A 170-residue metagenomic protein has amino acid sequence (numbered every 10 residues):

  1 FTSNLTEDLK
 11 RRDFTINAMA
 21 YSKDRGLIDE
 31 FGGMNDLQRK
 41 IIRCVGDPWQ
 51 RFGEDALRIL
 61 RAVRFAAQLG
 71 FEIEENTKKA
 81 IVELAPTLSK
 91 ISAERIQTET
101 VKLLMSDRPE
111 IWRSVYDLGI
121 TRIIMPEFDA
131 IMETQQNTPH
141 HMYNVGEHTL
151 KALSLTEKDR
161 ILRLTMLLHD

Functional and structural regions predicted by a protein language model:
F1-D170: Catalytic cores of the polymerase beta-like nucleotidyltransferase superfamily and closely associated nucleotide
